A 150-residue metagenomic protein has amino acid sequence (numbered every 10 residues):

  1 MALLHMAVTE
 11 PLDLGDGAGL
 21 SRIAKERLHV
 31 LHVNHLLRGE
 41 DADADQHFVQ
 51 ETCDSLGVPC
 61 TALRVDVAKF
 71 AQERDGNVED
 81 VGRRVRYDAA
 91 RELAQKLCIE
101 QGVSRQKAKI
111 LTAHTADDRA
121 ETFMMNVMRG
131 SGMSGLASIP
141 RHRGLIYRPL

Functional and structural regions predicted by a protein language model:
M1-L150: Core alpha/beta nucleotide-donor-binding catalytic domains of modification enzymes
